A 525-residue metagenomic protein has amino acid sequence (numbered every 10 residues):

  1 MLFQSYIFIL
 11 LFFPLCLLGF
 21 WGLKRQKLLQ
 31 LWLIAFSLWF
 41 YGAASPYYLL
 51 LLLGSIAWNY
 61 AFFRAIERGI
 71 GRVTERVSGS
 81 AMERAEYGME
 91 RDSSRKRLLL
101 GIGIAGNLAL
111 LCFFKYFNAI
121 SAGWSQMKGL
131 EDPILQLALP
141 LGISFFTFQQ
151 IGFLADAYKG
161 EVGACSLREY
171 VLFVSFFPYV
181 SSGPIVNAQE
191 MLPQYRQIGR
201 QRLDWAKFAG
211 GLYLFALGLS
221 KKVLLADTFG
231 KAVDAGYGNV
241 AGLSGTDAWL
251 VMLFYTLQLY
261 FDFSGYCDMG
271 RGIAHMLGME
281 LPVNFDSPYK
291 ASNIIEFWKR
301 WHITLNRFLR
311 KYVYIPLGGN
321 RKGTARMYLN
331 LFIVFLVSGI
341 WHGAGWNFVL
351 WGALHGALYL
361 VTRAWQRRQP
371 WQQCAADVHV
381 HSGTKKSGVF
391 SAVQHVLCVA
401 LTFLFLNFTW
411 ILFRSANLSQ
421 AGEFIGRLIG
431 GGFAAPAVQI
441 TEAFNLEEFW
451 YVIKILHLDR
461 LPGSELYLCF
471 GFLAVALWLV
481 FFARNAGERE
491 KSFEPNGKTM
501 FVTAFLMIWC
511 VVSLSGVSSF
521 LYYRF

Functional and structural regions predicted by a protein language model:
M1-L479, N485-R524: Membrane-embedded transmembrane alpha-helical bundles that form the catalytic cores of multi-pass lipid-modifying
